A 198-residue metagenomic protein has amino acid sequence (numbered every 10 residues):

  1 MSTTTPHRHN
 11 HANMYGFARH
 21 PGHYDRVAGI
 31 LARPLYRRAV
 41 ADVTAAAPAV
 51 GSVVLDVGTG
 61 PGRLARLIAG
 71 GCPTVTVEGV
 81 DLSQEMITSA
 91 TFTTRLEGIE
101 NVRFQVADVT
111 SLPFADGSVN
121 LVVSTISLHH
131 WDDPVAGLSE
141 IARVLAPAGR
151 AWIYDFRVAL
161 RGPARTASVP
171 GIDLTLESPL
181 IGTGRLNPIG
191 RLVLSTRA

Functional and structural regions predicted by a protein language model:
M1-G22: N-terminal, positively charged/glycine-rich alpha-helical extensions of SAM-dependent methyltransferases
A32-V50: Conserved alpha-helix/loop element of class I SAM-dependent methyltransferases that forms part of the SAM/SAH-binding
V53-L55, P61-S111: Class I SAM-dependent methyltransferase SAM/SAH-binding core
T110-L121: A short acidic, Gly/Pro-enriched loop at the edge of an enzyme's catalytic core that lines a small-molecule cofactor
N120-D132: A short SAM/SAH-binding and catalytic strip from SAM-dependent methyltransferases
V135-P147: A short glycine-rich, Lys/Arg-flanked "PGG" loop and its adjoining helix->strand segment in the class I
G149-D155: Conserved beta-strand signature within the Rossmann-like core of class I S-adenosyl-L-methionine
G182-A198: Core SAM-dependent methyltransferase catalytic element
